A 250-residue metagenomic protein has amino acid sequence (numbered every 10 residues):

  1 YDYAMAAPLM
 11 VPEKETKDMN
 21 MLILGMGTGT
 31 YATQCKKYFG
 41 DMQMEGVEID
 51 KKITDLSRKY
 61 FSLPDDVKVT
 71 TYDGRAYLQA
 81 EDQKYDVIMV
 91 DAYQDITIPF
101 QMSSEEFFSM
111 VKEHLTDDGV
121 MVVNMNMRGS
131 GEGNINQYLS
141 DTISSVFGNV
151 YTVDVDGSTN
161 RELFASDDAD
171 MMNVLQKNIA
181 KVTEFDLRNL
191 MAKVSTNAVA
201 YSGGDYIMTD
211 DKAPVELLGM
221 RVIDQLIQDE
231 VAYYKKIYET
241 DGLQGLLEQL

Functional and structural regions predicted by a protein language model:
D2-V122, N126, S130-S140, S144-V146 (+2 more regions): The AdoMet/dcAdoMet-binding core of the Class I SAM-like
Y3-P12, N149-L250: Soluble small-group transferase modules, centered on the S-adenosyl donor enzyme superfamily
